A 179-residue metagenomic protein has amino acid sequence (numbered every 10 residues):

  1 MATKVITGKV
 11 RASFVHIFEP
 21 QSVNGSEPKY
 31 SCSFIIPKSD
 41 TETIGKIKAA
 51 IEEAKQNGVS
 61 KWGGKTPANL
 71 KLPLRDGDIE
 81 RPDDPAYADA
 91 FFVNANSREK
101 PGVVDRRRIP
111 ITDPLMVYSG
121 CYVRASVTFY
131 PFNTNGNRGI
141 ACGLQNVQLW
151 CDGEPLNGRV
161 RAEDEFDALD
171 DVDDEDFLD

Functional and structural regions predicted by a protein language model:
M1-F92: OB-fold ssDNA-binding interfaces and closely related basic DNA-contact patches used across DNA replication/repair
M1-K4, E154-D179: Acidic, gly/ser/pro-rich intrinsically disordered tails
I36-K38, F129-P131, C151: Beta-strand elements of well-folded, non-transmembrane domains
K46-K55, G102-P110, P114-V117: Extended Gly/Ser/Thr-rich low-complexity repeat segments, especially those forming or decorating extracellular
F92-R106: Short, basic/aromatic beta-hairpin or loop at an interaction surface
R107-V123, Y130-I140: Exposed beta-sheet edge/beta-hairpin loop segments within beta-rich domains
N135-E154: OB-fold/S1-family single-stranded nucleic acid-binding modules
